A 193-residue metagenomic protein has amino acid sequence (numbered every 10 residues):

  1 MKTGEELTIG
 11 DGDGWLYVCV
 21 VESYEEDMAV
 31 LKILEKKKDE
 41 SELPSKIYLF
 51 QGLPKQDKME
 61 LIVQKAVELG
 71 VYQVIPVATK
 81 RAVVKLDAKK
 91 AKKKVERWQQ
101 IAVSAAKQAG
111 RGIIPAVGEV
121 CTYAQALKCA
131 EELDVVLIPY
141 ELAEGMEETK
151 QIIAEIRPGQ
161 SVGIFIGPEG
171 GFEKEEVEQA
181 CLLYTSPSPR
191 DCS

Functional and structural regions predicted by a protein language model:
M1-K38: N-terminal positively charged helical leader segments and presequences
I9, F165-P168: Thr-Gly-centered strand-to-loop micro-motif
L34, E40-L137: RNA substrate-binding interface of SAM-dependent RNA methyltransferases
I138-G159, G163-I166: Active-site/ligand-binding-proximal alpha/beta "capping" segment
F172-V177: Short, glycine/polar-rich helix-capping loops at beta-to-alpha or helix-loop-helix junctions that flank or form
Y184-S193: Single conserved hydrophobic/aromatic residue that forms the stacking wall/gate of nucleotide- or nucleobase-binding
